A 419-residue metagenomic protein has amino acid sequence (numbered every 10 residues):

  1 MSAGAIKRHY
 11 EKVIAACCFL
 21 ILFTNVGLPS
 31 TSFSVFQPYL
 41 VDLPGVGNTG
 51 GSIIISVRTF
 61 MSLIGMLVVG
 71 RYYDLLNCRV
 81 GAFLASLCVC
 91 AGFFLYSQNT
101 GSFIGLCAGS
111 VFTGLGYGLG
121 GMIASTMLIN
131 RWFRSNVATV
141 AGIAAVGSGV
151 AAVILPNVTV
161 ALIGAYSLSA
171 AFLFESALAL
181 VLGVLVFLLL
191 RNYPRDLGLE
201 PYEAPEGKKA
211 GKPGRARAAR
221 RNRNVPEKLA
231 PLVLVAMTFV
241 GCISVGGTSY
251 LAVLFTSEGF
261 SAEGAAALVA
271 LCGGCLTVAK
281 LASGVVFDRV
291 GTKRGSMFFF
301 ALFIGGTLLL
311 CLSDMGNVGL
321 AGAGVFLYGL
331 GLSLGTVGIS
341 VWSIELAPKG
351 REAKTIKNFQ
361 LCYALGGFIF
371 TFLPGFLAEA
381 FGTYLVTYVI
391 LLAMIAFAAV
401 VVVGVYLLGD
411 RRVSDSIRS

Functional and structural regions predicted by a protein language model:
V13-N48, G65, P156, G247-A252: Extracytoplasmic
F23, I104-G120, T238, G319-L334: Hydrophobic core of transmembrane alpha-helices in multi-pass small-molecule transporters, especially MFS/SLC-type
S30-L40, P226-S283: Extracytoplasmic gate region of multi-pass secondary transporters
I64-F103: Conserved MFS/SLC helix-loop-helix module at the cytosolic interface between two early adjacent transmembrane helices
G65-N77, K280-T292, A378-E379: Helix-to-loop junctions at the C-terminal end of transmembrane segments in multipass secondary transporters
V111-V146: Cytoplasmic helix-loop-helix junction between adjacent transmembrane helices in 12-TM secondary transporters
I143, A152, L346-T383: A late C-terminal transmembrane helix in Major Facilitator Superfamily
F287-W342: C-terminal transmembrane helical hairpin of 12-TM major facilitator-type secondary transporters
